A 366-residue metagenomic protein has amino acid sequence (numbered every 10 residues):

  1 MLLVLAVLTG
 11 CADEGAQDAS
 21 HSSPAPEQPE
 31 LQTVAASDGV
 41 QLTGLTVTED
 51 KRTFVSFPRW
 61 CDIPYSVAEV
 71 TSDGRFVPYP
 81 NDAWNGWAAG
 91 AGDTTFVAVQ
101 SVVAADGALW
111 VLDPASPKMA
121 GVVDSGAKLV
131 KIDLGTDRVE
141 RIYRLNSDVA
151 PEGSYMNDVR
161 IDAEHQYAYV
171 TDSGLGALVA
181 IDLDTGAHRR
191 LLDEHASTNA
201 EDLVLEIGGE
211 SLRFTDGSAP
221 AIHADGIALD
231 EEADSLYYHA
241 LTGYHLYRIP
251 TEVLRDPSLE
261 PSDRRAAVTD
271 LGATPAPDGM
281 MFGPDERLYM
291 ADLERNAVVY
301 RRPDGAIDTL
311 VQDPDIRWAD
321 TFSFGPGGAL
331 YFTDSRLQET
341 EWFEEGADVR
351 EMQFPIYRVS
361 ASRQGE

Functional and structural regions predicted by a protein language model:
V7-G10: C-terminal motif of bacterial Sec signal peptides marking the signal peptidase cleavage site
Q32-Y65: Beta-strand-rich domains and repeat architectures in extracellular enzymes and scaffolds, especially beta-propellers
D38-D50, A88-A108, L112, D148-Y167 (+4 more regions): Beta-rich, blade/repeat-based domains predominating in secreted/periplasmic proteins but also intracellular
T53-C61, V111-A115, A120-V122, Y169-G174 (+5 more regions): Conserved beta-strand positions in repeat-built beta-propeller and related beta-rich domains
D73-K118, V122, A127-K128, R141-V149: Blade-loop segments of beta-propeller domains
F76-N85, E140-L145, R189-L205, D256-D270 (+1 more regions): Beta-propeller fold detector
F96, V122-Q166, T171: Asp-box/WD-like beta-propeller blade repeats and closely related beta-sheet repeat scaffolds
G135, L183-A187, A196, I249-E260 (+1 more regions): Short loop/turn segments immediately following beta-strands, especially the blade-tip and inter-blade linker loops
